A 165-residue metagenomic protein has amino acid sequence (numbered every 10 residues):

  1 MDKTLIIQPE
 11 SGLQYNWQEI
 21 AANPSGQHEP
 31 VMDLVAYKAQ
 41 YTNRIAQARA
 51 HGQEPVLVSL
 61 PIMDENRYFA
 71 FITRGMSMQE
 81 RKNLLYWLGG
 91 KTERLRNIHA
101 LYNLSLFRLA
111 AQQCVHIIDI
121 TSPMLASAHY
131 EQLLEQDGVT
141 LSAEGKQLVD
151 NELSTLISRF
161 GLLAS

Functional and structural regions predicted by a protein language model:
M1-A143, Q147, N151-S165: Alpha-helical cap/lid subdomain in secreted, periplasmic, or secretory-pathway luminal O-acyl-processing enzymes
